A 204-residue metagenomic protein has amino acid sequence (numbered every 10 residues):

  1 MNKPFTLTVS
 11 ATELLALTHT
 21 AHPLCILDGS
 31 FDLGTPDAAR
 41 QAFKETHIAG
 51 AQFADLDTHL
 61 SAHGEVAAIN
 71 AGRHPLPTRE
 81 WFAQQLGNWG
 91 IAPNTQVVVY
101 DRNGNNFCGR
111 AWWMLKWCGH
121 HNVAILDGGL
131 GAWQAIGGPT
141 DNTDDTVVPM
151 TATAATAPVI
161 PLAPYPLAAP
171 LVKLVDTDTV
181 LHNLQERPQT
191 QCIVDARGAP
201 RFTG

Functional and structural regions predicted by a protein language model:
M1-G204: Cytosolic catalytic domains that perform sulfur/thiol-centered chemistry
